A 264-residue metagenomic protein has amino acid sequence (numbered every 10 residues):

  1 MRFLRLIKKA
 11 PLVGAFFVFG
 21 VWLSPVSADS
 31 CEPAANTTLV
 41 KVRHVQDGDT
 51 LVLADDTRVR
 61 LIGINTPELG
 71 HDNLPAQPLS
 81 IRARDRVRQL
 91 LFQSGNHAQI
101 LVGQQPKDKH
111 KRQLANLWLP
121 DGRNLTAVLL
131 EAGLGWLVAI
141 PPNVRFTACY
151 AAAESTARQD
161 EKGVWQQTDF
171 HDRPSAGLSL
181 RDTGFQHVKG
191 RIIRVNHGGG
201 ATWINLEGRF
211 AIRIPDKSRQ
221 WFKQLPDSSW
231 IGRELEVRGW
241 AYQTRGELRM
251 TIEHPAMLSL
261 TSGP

Functional and structural regions predicted by a protein language model:
R2-L4, G20-P264: Small beta-barrel nucleic-acid-binding modules, primarily SNase/OB-fold domains and secondarily Tudor-like barrels
R5-V18: Positively charged N-terminal leader segments that act as targeting/secretion signals
